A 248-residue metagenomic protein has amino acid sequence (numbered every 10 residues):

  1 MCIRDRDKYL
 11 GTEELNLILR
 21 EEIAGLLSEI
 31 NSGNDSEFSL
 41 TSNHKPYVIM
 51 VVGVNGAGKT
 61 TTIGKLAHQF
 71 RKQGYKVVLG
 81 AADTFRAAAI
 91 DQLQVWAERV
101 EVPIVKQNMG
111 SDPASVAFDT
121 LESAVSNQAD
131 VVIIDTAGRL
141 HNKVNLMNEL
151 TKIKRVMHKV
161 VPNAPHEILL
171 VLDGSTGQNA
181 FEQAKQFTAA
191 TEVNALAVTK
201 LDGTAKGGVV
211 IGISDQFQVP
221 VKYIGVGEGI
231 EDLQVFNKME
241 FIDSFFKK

Functional and structural regions predicted by a protein language model:
M1: Nucleotide/phosphate-binding catalytic cleft detector across ATP-hydrolyzing and phosphate-transferring enzymes
R4-A82, A89-M109, A117-V125, A129-I134: Primarily NTPase-proximal linker/entry elements flanking Walker-type ATP/GTP-binding cores
D83-T84, G174: Residue-level signal for short, function-critical loop segments
Q92, P113-N127, H141-K247: Conserved catalytic-core segment of NTP-binding enzymes
A137-R139: Short glycine-rich anion-binding loops that position phosphate/pyrophosphate groups of nucleotides and phosphorylated
